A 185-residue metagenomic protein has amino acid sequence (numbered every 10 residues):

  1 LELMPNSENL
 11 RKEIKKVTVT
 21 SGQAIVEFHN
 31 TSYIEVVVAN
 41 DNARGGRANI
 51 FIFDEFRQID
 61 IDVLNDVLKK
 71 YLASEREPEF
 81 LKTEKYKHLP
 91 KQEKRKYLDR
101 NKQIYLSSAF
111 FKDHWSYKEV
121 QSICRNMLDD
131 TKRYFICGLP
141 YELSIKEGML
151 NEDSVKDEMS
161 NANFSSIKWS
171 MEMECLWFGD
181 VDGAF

Functional and structural regions predicted by a protein language model:
L1-N49: Inter-Walker segment of RecA-like/P-loop motor cores
N9, D62-F185: Non-catalytic, compositionally simple segments
H29, V37-A39, D54, F80 (+1 more regions): Generic beta-strand/beta-sheet core signal
N42, I59, K112: Glycine-rich nucleotide phosphate-binding loop and flanking beta-alpha elements of Rossmann-like dinucleotide-binding
R44, F56, N161: Conserved aromatic-histidine-acidic binding/catalytic patches
G46, I61-D62: Extended hydrophobic-aromatic, low-complexity segments
I52-Q58: Walker B catalytic acidic pair
